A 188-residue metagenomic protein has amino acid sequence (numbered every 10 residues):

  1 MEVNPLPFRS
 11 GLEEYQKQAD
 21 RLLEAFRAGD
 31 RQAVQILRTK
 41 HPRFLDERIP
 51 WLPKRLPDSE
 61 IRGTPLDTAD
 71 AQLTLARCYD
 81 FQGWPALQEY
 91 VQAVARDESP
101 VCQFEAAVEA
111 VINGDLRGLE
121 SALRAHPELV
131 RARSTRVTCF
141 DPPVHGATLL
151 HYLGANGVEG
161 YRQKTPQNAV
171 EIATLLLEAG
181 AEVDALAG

Functional and structural regions predicted by a protein language model:
M1-S121, A125, Q163: Intrinsically disordered, low-complexity eukaryotic regions enriched in glycine, serine and charged residues
D30, T64, A155-V158, T174: Intrinsically disordered, low-complexity regions
R62-A71, D141-L150, K164-L175: Glycine-rich, flexible loop segments associated with nucleotide phosphate handling
E98-E109, R131-Q163, A185-G188: Ankyrin-repeat boundary/"N-cap" motif
S121-L129, R136, V170-E182: Ankyrin repeat domain, specifically the short helix-to-loop turn at the C-terminus of the second helix of each repeat
